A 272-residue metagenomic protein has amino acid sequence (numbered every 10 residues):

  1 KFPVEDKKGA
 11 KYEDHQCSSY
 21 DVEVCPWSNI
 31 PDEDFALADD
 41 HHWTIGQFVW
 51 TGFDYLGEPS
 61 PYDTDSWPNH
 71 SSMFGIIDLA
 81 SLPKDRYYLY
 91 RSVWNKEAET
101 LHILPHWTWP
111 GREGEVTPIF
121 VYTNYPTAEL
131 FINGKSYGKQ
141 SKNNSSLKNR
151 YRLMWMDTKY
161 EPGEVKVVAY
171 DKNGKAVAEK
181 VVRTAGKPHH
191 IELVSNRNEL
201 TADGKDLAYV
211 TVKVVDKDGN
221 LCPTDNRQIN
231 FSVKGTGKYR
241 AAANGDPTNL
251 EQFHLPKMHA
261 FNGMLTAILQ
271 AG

Functional and structural regions predicted by a protein language model:
K1-A176: Extended substrate-binding grooves/exosites of carbohydrate-active enzymes
W109-G114, E199-A208: Short, solvent-exposed loop/linker segments at the N-terminal edge of repeated beta-sheet extracellular domains
I119-T123, V168-A169, K205-P223: Beta-strand-rich structural segments
Q140-K142, P188-L193, F231-T248: Short aromatic-acidic-glycine turn motif
L153-Y160, Q252-G272: Short, hydrophobic beta-strand segments
Y160-E164, K205-L207, N262: Extracellular Ig-like/FN3 beta-sandwich strand-entry sites
G174-G186: Edge beta-strands of extracellular beta-sandwich domains
A185-D203: Low-complexity, acidic Ser/Thr/Pro/Gly-rich terminal tails and inter-domain linkers that flank the onset of structured
